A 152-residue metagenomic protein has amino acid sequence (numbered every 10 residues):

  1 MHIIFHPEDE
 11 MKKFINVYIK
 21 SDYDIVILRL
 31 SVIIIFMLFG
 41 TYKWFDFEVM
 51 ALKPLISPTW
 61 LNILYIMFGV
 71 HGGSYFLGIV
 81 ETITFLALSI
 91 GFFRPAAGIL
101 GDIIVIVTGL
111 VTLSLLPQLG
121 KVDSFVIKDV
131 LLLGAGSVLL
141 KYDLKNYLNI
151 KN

Functional and structural regions predicted by a protein language model:
H2-I83, A87-N152: Membrane-interface extramembranous regions
